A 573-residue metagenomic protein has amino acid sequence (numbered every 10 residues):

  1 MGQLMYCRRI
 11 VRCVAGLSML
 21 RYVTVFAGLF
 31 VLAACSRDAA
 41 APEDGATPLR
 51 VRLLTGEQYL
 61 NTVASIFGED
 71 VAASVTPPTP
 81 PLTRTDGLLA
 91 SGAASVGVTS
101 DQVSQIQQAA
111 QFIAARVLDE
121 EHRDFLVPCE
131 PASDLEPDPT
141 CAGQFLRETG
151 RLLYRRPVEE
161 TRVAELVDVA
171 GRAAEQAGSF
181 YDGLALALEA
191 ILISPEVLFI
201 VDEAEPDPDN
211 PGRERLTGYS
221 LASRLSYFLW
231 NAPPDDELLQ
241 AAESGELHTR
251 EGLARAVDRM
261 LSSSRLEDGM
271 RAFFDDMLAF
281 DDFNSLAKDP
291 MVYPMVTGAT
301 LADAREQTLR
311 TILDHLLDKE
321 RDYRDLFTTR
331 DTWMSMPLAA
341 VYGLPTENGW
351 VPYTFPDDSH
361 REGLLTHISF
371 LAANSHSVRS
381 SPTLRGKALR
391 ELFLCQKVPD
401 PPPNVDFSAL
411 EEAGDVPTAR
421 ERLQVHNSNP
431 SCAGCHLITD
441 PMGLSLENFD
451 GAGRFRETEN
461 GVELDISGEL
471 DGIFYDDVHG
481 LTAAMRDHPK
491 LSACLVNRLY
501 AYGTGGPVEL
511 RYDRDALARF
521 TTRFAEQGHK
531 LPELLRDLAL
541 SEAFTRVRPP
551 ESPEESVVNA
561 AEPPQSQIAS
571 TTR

Functional and structural regions predicted by a protein language model:
L4-V25: Bacterial N-terminal signal peptides that target proteins for export
L32-A34: C-terminal motif of bacterial Sec signal peptides marking the signal peptidase cleavage site
S36, A339, P352-V478, T482-A493 (+6 more regions): Sequence context surrounding c-type heme c attachment/ligation sites in exported
S36-G45: Bacterial Sec signal peptide processing site at the extreme N-terminus
S91-R147, E447-A493, N497: Short, functional "switch" segments adjacent to catalytic/cofactor/reactive centers
I113, E136, T140-C141, T149 (+6 more regions): Extended surface/linker regions that mediate inter-domain or inter-protein docking in multi-component redox
E136-A187, P195, P208: A conserved hydrophobic secondary-structure block that centers on an alpha-helix together with its immediately flanking
R213-A222, Y227-A272, A287-K288: Extended, well-ordered alpha-helical scaffold/bundle regions in very large, multi-domain proteins
